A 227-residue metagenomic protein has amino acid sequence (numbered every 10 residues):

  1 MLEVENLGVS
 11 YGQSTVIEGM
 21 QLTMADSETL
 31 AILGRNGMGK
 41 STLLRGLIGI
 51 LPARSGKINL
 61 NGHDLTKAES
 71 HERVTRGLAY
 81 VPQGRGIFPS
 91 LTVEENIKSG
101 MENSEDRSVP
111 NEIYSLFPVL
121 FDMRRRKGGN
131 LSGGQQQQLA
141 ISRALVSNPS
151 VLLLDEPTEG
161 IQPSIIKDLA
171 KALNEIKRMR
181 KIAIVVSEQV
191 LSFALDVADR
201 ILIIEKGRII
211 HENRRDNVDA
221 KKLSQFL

Functional and structural regions predicted by a protein language model:
L33-R35: The feature captures the beta-strand-to-loop junction immediately N-terminal to the Walker
I48: Helix-to-loop junction immediately C-terminal to a conserved catalytic motif
P52, D64-R85, P110, D122-R125 (+1 more regions): ABC ATPase NBD coupling module
G56-D64, R76, S108-P110, S115 (+1 more regions): Conserved ABC transporter NBD signature motif
L91, L131, A144-L145: ABC ATPase signature
V146-S150: A short, proline-enriched helix->beta-strand linker immediately N-terminal to the Walker B motif in ABC-type P-loop
L152-E156: Catalytic Walker B motif of ABC-type/P-loop ATPase nucleotide-binding domains
